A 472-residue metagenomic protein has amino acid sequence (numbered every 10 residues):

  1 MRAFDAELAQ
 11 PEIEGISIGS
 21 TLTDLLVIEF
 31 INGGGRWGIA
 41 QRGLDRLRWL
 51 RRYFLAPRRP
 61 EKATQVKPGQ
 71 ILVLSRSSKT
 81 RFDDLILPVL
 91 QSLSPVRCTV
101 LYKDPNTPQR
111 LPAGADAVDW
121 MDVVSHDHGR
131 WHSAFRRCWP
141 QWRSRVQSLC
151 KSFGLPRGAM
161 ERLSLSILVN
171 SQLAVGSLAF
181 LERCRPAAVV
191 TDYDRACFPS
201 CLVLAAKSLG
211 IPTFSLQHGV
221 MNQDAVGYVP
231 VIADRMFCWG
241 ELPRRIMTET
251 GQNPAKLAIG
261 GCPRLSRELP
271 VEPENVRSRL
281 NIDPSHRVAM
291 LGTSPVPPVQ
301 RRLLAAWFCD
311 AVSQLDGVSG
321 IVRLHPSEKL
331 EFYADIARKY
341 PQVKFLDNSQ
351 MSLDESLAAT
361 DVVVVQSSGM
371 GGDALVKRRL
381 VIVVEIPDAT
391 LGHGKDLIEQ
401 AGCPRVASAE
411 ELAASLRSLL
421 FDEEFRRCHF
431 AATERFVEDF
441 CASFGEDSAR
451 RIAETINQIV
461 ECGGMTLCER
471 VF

Functional and structural regions predicted by a protein language model:
M1-L265, G371: Active-site and donor-binding regions of nucleotide-sugar-utilizing enzymes
M1-S20, I31, A409, A413-F472: C-terminal amphipathic helix plus adjacent low-complexity, charged tail appended to glycosyltransferase catalytic
Q91, E249, A258, P263-K339: Conserved catalytic-core segment of nucleotide-activated headgroup transferases in glycan assembly
T191, C238, V364-V365, V406: Short beta-strand scaffold positions
P230-A233, I246-G261, G369-F440: Catalytic binding pocket for nucleotide-activated donors in carbohydrate/polymer assembly enzymes
P326-G372, K377: Donor nucleotide-activated moiety binding/catalytic core segment of transferases that use nucleotide-activated donors
